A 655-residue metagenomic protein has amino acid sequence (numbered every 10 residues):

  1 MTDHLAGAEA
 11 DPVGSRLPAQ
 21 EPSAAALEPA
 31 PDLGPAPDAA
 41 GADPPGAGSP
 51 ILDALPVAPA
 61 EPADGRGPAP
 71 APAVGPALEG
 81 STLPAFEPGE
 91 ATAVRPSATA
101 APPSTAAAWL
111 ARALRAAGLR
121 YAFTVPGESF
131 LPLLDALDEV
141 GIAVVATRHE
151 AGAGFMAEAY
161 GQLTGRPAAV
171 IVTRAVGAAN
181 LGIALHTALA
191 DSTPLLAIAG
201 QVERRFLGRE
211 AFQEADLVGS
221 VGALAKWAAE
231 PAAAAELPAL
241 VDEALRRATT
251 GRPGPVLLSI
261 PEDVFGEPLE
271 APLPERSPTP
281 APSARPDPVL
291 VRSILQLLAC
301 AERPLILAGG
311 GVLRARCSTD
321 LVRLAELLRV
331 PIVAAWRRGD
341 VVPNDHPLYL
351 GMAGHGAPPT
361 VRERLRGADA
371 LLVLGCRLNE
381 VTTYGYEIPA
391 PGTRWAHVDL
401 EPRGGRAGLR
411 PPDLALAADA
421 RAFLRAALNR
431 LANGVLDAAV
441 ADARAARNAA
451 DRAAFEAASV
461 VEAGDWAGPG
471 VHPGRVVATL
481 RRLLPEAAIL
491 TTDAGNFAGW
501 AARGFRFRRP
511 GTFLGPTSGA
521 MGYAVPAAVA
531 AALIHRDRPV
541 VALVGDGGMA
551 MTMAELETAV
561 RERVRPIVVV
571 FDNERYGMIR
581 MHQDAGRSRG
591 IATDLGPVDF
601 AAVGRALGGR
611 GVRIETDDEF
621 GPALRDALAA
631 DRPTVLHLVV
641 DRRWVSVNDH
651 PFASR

Functional and structural regions predicted by a protein language model:
T2-G7, L55, F86-G434, T479 (+3 more regions): N-terminal alpha/beta PP-like core and its mobile active-site loop of ThDP/TPP-dependent enzymes
H4-S104: Intrinsically disordered, low-complexity terminal tails and inter-domain linkers enriched for S/T/G/P/D/E
V94-A101, A106, A235, L273 (+4 more regions): Phosphate/pyrophosphate-binding active-site segments
A107, R115-A117, V125-D138, R447-P526 (+2 more regions): Active-site diphosphate/adenylate-binding microenvironment
F130, E150-F155, F497-G499, T616-F620: Short acidic loop-to-helix transition motifs that present clustered carboxylates
I198, F206-Q213, H355, A407-G408 (+4 more regions): Thiamine diphosphate
G309-L313, D465, G545-G547: Conserved short loop/turn motifs at secondary-structure junctions
